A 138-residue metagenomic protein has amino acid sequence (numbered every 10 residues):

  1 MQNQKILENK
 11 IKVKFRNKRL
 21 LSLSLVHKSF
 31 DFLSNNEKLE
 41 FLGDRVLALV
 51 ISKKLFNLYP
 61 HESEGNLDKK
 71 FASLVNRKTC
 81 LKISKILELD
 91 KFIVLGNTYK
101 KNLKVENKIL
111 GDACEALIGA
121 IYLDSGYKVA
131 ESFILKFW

Functional and structural regions predicted by a protein language model:
M1-W138: Double-stranded RNA-binding/processing signature
